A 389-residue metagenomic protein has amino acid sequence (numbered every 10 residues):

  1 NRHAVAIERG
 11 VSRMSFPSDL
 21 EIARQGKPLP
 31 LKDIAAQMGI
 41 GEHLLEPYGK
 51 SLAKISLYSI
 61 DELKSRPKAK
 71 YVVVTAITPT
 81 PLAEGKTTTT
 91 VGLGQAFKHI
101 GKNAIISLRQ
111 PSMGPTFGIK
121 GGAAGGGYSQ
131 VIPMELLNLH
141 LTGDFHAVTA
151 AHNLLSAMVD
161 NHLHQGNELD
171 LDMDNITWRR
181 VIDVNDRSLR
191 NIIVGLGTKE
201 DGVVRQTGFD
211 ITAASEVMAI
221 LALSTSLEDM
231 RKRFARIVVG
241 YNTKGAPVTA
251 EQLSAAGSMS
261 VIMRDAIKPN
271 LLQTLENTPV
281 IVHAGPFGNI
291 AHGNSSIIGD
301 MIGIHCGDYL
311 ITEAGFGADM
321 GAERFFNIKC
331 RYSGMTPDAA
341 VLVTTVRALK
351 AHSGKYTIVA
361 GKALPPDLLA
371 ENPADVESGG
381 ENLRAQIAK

Functional and structural regions predicted by a protein language model:
N1-R13: Short, Lys/Arg-enriched N-terminal segments with co-localized hydrophobic residues within the first ~10-30 amino acids
G10-K389: Flexible phosphate-sensing "switch/lid" loops adjacent to ATP/NTP-binding sites across phosphate-transfer
